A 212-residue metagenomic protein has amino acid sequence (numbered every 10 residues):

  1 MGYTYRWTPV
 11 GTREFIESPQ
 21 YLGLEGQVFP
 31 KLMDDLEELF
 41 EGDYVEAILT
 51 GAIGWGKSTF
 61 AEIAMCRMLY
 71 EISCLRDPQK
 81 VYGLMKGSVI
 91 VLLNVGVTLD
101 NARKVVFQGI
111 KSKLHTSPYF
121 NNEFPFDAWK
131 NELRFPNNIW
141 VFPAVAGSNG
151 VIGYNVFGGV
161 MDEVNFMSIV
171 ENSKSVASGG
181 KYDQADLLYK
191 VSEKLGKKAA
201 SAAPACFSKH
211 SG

Functional and structural regions predicted by a protein language model:
M1-G212: Phosphate/NTP-binding elements of NTP-utilizing enzymes
